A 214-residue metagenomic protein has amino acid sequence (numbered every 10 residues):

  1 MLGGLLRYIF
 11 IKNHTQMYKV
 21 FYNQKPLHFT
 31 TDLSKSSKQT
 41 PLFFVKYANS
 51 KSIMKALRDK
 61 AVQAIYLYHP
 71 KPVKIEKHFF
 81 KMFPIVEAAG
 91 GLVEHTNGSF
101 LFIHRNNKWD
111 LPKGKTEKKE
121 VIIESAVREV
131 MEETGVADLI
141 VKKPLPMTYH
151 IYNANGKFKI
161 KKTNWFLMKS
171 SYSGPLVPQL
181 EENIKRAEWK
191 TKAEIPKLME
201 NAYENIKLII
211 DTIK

Functional and structural regions predicted by a protein language model:
L6-Y22: Short Lys/Arg-enriched alpha/beta "domain-start" segment
K12-N13, F83-E87, F158-I160: A short catalytic or substrate-binding loop motif that flags glycine-/basic-rich loops and adjacent residues that bind
M17, A88, K161-W165: Short hydrophobic/aromatic beta-strand or adjacent loop that forms the aromatic wall/cage of a ligand/substrate-binding
T30-I53: Short, flexible N-terminal segments of the mature chain
L42-V45, E94-M131, V136: Conserved Nudix-box catalytic region and its N-terminal flanking loop in Nudix hydrolases and closely related
Y47-G90: Acidic, metal-coordinating catalytic segment for phosphate/diphosphate chemistry, firing primarily on the Nudix
T116-E204: Unchanged
N205-K214: Charged phosphate-binding loop/patch that engages nucleotide di/tri-phosphates or the phosphate backbone of nucleic
